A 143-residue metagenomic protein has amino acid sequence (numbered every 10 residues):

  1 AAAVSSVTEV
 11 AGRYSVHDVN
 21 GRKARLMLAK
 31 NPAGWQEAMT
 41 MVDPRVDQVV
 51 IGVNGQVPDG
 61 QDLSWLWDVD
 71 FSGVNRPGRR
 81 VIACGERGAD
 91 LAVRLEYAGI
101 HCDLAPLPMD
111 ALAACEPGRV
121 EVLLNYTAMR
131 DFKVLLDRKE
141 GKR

Functional and structural regions predicted by a protein language model:
A2-R143: ATP-dependent carboxylate-amine ligase
